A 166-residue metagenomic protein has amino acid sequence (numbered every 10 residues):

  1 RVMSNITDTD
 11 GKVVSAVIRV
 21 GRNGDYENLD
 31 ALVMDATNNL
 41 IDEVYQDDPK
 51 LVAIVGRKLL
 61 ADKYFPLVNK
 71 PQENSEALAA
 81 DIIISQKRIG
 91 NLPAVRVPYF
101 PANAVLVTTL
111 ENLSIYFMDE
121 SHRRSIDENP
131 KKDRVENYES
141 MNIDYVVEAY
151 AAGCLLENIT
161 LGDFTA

Functional and structural regions predicted by a protein language model:
R1-N39: Alpha-helical scaffold segments that mediate packing/assembly in large oligomeric complexes
R1-V2, P49-K50, I54, C154-L161: Generic ordered-secondary-structure signal
D8, K58-D62, A149: Short, catalytically relevant binding-site loops at active-site mouths
D10-S15, R19, N23, P66-A166: Sequence/fold signature of self-assembling virion shell proteins
G24, A31-K70: Ordered core of a single globular domain
